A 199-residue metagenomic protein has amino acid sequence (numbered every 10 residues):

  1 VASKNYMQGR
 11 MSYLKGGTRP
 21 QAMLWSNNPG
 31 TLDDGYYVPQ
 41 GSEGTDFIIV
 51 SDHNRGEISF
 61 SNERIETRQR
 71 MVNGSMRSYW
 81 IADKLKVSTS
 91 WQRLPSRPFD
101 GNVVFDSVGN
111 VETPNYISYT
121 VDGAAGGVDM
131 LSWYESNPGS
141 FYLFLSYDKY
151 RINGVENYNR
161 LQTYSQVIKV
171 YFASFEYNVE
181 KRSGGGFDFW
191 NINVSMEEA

Functional and structural regions predicted by a protein language model:
A2-A199: Extracellular/virion structural assembly segments
